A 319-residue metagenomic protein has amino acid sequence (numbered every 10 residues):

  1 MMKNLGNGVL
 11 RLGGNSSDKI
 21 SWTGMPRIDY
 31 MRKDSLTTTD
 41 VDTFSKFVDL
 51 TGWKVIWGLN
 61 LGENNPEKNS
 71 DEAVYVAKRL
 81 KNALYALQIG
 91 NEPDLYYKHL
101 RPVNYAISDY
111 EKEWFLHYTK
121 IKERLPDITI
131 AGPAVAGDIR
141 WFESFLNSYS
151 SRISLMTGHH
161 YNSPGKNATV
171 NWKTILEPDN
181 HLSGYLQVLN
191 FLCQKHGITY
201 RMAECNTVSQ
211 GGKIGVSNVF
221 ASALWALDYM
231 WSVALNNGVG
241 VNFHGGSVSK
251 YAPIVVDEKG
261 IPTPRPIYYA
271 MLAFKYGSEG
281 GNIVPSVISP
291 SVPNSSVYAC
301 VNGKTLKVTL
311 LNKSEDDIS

Functional and structural regions predicted by a protein language model:
M1-S148: N-terminal catalytic cores of secreted or lumenal carbohydrate-active enzymes
G8, Y85, S154, V239-G240: Short acidic/polar active-site loop segments enriched in Thr and Asp
S17-S21, N64-N65, D94-Y96, D138-R140 (+5 more regions): Flexible loop/turn segments at secondary-structure boundaries
W22, D29, H244-S296: Aromatic-rich peripheral "rim/lid" segments of glycoside hydrolase catalytic domains that contact and position glycan
W22-M25, K98-P102, N167-W172, G212-V216 (+1 more regions): Short acidic, glycine/proline-rich loop/turn micro-motifs
W57, P66-K68, E72-A73, Y105-A223 (+2 more regions): Noncatalytic carbohydrate-binding groove/subsite architecture in carbohydrate-active enzymes
N91, A203, L311: Active-site flanking residues adjacent to catalytic metal/cofactor-binding acidic residues
S291-S319: Carbohydrate-binding surface patches
